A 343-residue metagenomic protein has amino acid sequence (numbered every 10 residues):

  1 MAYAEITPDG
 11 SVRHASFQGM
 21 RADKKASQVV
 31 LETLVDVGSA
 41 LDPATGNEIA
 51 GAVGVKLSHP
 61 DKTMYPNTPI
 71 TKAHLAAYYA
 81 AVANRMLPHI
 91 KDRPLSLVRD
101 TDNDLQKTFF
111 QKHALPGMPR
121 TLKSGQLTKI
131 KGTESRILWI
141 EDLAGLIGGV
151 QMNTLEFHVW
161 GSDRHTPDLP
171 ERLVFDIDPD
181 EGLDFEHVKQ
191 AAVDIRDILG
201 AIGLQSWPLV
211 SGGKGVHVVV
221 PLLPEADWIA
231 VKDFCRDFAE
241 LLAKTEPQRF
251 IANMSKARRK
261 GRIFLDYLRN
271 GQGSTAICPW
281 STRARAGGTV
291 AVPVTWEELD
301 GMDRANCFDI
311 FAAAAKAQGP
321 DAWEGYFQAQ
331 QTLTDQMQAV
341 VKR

Functional and structural regions predicted by a protein language model:
M1-A77, N84-L87, K91-D92, G132-E134 (+6 more regions): C-terminal accessory nucleic-acid interaction domains of nucleic acid-metabolism proteins
R93-G125: Polyanion/phosphate-binding surface patch
V98-D100, S206-G212, N253-A257: Short beta-strand
E186: Portal/gating segments that form or line small-molecule/metal binding sites
R196-L209: Active-site palm subdomain of RNA-directed nucleic acid polymerases
V210-V220: Short, conserved phosphate-binding/catalytic loop or strand-edge motifs used in phosphoryl-/nucleotidyl-transfer
V219-V231: Catalytic palm subdomain of template-directed nucleic-acid polymerases, centered on the conserved carboxylate motif
